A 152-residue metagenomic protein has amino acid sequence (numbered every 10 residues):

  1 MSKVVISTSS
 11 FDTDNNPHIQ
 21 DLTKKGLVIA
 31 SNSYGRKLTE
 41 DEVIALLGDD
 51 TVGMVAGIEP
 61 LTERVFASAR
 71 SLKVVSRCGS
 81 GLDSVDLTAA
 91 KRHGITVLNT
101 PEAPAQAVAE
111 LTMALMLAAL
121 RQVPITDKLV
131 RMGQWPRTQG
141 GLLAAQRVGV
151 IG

Functional and structural regions predicted by a protein language model:
M1, L72, A144-V148: Phosphate-coordination loops involved in phosphoryl transfer and adenosine-cofactor binding
M1-T51: N-terminal glycine-/charge-rich "phosphate-binding" loop or analogous flexible N-terminal tail
V5, A30, V74-S76, T96-L98 (+1 more regions): Structural detector of well-ordered beta-strand residues that form the stable sheet scaffold of enzyme domains
I6-T8, A56, G152: Short beta-strand/turn micro-motifs composed of small residues that flank or help shape donor/cofactor-binding pockets
I19-D21, A45, T88-A89, Q139-G141: Short secondary-structure boundary/capping segments
S33-T39, A56-G57, K128-P136: Short gly/ser/thr-rich secondary-structure transition/capping motifs
D50-D127, G141: Phosphate/diphosphate ligand-binding glycine-rich loop within oxidoreductases
T126-G152: Glycine-rich NAD(P)-binding loop of Rossmann-like domains
